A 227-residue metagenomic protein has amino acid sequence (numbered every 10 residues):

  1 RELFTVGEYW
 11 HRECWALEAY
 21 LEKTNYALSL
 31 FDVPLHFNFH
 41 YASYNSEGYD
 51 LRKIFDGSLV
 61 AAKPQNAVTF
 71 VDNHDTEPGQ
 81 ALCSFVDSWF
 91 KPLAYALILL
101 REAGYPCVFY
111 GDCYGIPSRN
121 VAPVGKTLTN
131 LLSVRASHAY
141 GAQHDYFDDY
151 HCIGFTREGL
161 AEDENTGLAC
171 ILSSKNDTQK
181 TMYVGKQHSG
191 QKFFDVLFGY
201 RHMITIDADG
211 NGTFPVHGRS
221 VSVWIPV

Functional and structural regions predicted by a protein language model:
R1-V227: Active-site-proximal helices and loops of the catalytic beta/alpha 8
